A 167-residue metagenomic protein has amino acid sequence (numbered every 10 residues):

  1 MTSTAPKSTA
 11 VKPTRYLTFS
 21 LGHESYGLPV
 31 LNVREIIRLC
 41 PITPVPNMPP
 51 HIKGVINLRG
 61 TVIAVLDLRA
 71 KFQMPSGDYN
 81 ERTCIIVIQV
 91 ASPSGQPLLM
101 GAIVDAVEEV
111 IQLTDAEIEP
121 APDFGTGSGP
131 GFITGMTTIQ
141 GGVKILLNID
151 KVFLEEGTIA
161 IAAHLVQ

Functional and structural regions predicted by a protein language model:
M1-Q167: An acidic, low-aromatic, low-complexity terminal/linker signal
